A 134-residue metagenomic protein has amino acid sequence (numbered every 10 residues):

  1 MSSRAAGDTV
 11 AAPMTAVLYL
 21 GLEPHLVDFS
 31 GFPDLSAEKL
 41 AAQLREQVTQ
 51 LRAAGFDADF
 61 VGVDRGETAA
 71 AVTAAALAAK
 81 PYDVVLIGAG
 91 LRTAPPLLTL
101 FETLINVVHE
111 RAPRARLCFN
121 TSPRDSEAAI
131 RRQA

Functional and structural regions predicted by a protein language model:
S2-A11, S36-L40, R132-A134: Ser/Thr/Pro-rich, acidic low-complexity intrinsically disordered regulatory segments
R4-G31: N-terminal, charge-rich interaction modules
F29-Q43: Glycine- and acidic-residue-enriched helix-capping/strand-helix junction motifs
Q43, L100-A134: Ser/Thr/Gly-rich flexible loops in soluble cytosolic domains mediating phosphotransfer, phosphorylation
A53-A58: A generic structural motif
D59-T68, N120-S122: Short beta->alpha junction loops
A71-V107: Mid-chain, well-packed structural core segment of small domains
